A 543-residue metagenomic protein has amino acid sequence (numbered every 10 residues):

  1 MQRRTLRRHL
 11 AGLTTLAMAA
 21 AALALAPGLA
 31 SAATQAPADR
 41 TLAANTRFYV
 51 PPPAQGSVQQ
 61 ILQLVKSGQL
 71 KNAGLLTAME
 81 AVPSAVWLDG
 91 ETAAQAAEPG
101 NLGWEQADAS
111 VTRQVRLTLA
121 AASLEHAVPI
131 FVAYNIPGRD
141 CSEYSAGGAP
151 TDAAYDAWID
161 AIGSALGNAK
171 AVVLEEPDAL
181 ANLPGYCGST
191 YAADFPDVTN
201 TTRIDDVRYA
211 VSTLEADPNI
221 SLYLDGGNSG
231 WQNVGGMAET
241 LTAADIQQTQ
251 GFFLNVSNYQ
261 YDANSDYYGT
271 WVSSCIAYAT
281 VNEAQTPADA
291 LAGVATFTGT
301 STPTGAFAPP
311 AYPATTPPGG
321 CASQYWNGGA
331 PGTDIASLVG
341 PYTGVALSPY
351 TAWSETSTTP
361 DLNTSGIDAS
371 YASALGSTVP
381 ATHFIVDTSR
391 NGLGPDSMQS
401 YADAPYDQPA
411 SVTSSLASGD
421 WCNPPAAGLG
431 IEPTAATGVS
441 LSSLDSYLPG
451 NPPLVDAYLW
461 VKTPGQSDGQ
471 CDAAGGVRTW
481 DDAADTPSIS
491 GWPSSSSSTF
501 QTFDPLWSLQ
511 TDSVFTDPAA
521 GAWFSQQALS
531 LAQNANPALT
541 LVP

Functional and structural regions predicted by a protein language model:
M1-A32: Secretory targeting and sorting signals
G28-Q35, A538, P543: N-terminal low-complexity, Pro/Thr-rich disordered segments that flank secretion/membrane-targeting signals
P37-A165, A169, K462-Q510, V514-A519 (+3 more regions): N-terminal carbohydrate-binding/catalytic regions of secreted carbohydrate-active enzymes
R47-V50, A85-D89, V128-A133, K170-E176 (+6 more regions): Structural recognition of the beta-strand scaffold that forms the well-ordered cores of secreted hydrolase catalytic
Q60-N72, Q232-D481: Surface-exposed substrate-engagement region within the catalytic domains of secreted or surface-exposed extracellular
D89-W104, S145-G147, Y191-T199, Y223-N228 (+3 more regions): Surface-exposed cleft-lining segments at the edges of enzyme active sites
Q114-R116, H126-A216, I220-V234, E239: Mobile, glycine-rich extracellular loop/lid and propeptide segments that shape or gate substrate/ligand access
A121, E125, A157, S164-A169 (+3 more regions): Structural alpha-beta junctions
